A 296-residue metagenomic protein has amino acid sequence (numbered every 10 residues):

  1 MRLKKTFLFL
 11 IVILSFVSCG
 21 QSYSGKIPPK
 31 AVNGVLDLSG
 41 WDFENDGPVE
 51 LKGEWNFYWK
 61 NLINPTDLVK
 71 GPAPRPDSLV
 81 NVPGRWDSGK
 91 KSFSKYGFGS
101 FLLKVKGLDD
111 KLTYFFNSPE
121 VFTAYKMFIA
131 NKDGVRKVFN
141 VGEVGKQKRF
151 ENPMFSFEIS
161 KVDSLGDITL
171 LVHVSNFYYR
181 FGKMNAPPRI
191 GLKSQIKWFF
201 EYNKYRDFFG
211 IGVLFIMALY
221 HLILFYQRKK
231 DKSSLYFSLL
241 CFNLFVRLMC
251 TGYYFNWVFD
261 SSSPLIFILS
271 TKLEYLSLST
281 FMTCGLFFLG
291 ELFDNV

Functional and structural regions predicted by a protein language model:
M1-K5: Positively charged n-region of N-terminal signal peptides that target proteins for export
T6-L14: Sec-dependent N-terminal signal peptides
C19-D109: Extended carbohydrate-recognition surfaces in non-catalytic/accessory domains of CAZymes and lectin-like proteins
C19-G25, P29-V32, D67-V69, R75-S92 (+4 more regions): Sequence/structural signature of beta-propeller blade repeats across diverse families
K30-W41, I129-T169, V174-N185: Beta-strand-rich ligand-recognition modules
K104-N131, L170: Aromatic-lined ligand-binding clefts that engage carbohydrates, nucleic acids, or primary amines
R189-I216, L222: Cytosolic-side membrane-insertion boundary helix
F208-V296: Juxtamembrane segments at transmembrane-helix boundaries in multi-pass signal-transduction membrane proteins
